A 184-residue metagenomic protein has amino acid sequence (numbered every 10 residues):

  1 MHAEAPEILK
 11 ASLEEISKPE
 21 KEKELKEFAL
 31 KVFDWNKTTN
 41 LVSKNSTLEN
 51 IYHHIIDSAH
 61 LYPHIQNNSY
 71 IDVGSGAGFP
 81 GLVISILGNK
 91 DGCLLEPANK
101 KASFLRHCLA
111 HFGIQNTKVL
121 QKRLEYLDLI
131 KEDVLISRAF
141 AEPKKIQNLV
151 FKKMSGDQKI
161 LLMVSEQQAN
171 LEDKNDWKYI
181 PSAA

Functional and structural regions predicted by a protein language model:
M1-N67, I71, K100-Q115: Class I SAM-dependent transferase core
V73-S75: Conserved beta-strand/loop positions that form the S-adenosyl-L-methionine
A77-F79: Conserved SAM/SAH-binding loop
G81-V83, D91-C93, P97-A184: S-adenosylmethionine
